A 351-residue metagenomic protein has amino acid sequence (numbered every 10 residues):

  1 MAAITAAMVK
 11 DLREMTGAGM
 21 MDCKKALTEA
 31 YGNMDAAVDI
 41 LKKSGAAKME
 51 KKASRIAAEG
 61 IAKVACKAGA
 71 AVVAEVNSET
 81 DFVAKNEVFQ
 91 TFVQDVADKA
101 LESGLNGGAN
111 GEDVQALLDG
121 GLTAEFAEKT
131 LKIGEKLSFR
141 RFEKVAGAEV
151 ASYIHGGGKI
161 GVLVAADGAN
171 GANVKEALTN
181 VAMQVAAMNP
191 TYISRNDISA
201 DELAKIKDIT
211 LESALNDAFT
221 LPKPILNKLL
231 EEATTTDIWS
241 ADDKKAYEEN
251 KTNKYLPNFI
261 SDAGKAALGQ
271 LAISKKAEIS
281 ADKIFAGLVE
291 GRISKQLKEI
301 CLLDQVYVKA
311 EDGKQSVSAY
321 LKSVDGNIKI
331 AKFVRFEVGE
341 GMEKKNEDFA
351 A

Functional and structural regions predicted by a protein language model:
A2-A351: N-terminal assembly/interaction segments in proteins that build large macromolecular machines
